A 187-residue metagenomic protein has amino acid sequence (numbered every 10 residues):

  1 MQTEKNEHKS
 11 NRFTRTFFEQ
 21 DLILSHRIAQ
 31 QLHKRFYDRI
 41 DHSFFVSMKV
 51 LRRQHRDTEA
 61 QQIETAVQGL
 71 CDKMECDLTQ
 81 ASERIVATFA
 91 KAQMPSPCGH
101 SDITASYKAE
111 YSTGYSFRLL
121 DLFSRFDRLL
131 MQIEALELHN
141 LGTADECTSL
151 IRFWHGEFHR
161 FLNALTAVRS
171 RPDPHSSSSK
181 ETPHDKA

Functional and structural regions predicted by a protein language model:
M1-M131, A135-E137, T148, R152-A187: Polar/charged low-complexity regulatory segments
L141-G142: Conserved hydrophobic residue
